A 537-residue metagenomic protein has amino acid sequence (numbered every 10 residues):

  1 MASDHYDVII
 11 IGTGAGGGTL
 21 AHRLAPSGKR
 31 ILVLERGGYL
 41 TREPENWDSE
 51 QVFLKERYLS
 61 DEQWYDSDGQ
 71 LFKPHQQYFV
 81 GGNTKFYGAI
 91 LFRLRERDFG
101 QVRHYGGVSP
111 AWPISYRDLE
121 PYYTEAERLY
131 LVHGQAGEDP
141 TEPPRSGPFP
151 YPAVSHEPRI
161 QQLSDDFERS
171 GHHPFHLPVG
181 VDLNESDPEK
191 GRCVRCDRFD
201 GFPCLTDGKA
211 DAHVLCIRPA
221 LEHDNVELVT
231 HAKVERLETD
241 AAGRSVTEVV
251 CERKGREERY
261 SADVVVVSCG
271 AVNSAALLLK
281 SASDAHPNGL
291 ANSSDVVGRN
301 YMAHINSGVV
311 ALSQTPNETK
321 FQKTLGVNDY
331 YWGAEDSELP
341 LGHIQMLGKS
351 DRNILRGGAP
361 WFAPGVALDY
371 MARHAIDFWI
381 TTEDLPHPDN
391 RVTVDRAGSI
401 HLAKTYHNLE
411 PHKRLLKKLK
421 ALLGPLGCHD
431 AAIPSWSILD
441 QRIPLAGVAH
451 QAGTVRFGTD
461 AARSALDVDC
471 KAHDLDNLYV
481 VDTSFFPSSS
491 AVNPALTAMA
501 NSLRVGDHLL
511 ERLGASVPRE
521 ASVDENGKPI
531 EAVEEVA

Functional and structural regions predicted by a protein language model:
M1-E125, C251, N273, L290-S313 (+1 more regions): N-terminal glycine-rich phosphate/pyrophosphate-binding loop and immediately adjacent elements
M1-V8, P26-S27, E511-A537: Extreme N-terminal leader/targeting segments of oxidoreductases
I10, G14-A15, P158, V272 (+2 more regions): Residue-level detector of alpha-helix initiation sites
P26, R30, G37-R42, N46-W47 (+8 more regions): Glycine-rich loop(s) and the adjacent beta-strand/alpha-helix scaffold that form part
R42-E43, G134-S146, D430-L439, A515-D524: Short, glycine/acidic-rich hinge or "gate" loops at secondary-structure transitions that mediate conformational
D68-H75, R93, W112-Y116, S294-R414 (+4 more regions): FAD cofactor-binding and catalytic pocket of flavoenzymes
R103-K233, R442-G447, R456: Conserved redox-cofactor binding core of oxidoreductases
F175-L177, R195-F199, E235-E238, D377-W379 (+2 more regions): A glycine-rich dinucleotide-binding beta-alpha-beta segment and adjacent secondary-structure elements that constitute
